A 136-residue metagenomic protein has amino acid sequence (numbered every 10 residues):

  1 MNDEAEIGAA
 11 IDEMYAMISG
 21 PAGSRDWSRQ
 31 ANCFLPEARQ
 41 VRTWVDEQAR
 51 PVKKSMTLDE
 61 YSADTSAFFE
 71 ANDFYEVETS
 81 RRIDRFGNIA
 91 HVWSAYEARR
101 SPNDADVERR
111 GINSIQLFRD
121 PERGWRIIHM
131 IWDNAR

Functional and structural regions predicted by a protein language model:
M1-P36: Short, low-complexity N-terminal intrinsically disordered segments enriched in polar/charged residues
I18, F34, Y96-A98, I131-N134: Short beta-strand segments enriched in hydrophobic/aromatic residues within well-folded beta-rich domains
P36, T79, G111-N113: Residues that flank catalytic or metal-binding motifs in active/ligand-binding sites
R39, V52-N103: Surface-exposed, charged secondary-structure patches
V41-Q48: Surface-exposed acidic loop/strand-edge motifs in secreted or periplasmic proteins that form small linear binding
D46, S101-P102, D120: Acidic surface patches and DE-rich sequence motifs
H91, E108-R136: Short beta-strand edge/turn micro-motifs at domain boundaries
